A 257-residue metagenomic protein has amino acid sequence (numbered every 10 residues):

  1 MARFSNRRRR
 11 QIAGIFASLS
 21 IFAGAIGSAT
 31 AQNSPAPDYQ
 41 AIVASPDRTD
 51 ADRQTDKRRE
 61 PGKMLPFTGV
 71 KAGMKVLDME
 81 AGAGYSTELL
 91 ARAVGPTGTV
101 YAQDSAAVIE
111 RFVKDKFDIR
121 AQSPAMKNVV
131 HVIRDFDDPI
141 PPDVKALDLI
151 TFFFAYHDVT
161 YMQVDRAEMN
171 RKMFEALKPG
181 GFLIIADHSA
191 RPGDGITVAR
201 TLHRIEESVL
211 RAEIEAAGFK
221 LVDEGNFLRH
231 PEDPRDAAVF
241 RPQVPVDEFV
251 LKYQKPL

Functional and structural regions predicted by a protein language model:
P37-F67, K71: Class I SAM-dependent methyltransferase Rossmann-like catalytic core, especially the SAM/SAH-binding loop
A72-G82: Conserved class I S-adenosyl-L-methionine
A91-R92, D165-P179: A short glycine-rich, Lys/Arg-flanked "PGG" loop and its adjoining helix->strand segment in the class I
M126, P139-I150: A short acidic, Gly/Pro-enriched loop at the edge of an enzyme's catalytic core that lines a small-molecule cofactor
I133, D137, D158-K172: A short, conserved alpha-helix within the catalytic core of class I
T151-A155: A conserved beta-strand element that flanks and buttresses the S-adenosyl-L-methionine
G180-S189: Conserved beta-strand signature within the Rossmann-like core of class I S-adenosyl-L-methionine
E232-L257: Core SAM-dependent methyltransferase catalytic element
